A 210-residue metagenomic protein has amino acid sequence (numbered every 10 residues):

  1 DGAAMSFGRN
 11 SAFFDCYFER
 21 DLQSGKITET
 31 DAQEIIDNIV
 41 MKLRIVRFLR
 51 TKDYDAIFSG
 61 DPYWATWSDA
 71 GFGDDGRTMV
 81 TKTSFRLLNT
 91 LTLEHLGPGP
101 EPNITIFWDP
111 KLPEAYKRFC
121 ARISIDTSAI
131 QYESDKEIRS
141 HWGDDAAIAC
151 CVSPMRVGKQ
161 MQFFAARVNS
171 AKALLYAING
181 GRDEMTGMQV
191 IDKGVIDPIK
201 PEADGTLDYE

Functional and structural regions predicted by a protein language model:
D1-E210: Conserved catalytic cores of very large enzyme subunits
